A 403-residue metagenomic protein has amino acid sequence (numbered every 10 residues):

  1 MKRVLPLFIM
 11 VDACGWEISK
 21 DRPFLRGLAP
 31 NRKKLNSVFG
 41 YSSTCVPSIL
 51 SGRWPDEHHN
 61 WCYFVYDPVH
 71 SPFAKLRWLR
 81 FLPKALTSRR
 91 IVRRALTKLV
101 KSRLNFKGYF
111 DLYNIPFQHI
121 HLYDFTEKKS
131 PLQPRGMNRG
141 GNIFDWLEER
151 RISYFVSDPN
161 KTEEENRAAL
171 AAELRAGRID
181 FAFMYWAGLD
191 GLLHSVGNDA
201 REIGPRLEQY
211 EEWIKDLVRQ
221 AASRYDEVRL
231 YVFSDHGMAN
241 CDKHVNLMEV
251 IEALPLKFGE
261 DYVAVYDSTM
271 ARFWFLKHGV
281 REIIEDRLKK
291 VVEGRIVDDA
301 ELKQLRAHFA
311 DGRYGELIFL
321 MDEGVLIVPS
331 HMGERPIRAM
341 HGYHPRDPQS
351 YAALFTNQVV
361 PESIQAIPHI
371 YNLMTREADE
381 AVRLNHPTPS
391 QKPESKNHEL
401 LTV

Functional and structural regions predicted by a protein language model:
M1-Y41: Active-site-proximal N-terminal segment of extracellular/periplasmic enzymes that hydrolyze or transfer
L5-L7, I179-F183, R229: Residue-level preference for the first positions of well-ordered beta-strands
L7-V11, W16, Q209-V250: Metal-dependent active-site segment of extracytoplasmic phospho-/sulfohydrolases and closely related
R32-R53, N160-K161: Short, solvent-exposed turn/loop segments enriched in Gly/Ser/Thr/Pro and often Arg
R53-G197, R206-Q209, K289-E293, Y371-N385 (+1 more regions): His/Asp/Glu-rich, glycine-adjacent segments that coordinate divalent cations and/or stabilize oxyanion chemistry on
E227, M238-F275: Acidic/histidine-rich catalytic neighborhood
Y262-A381, V403: Active-site neighborhoods of enzymes that stabilize oxyanions during catalysis
R383-V403: Short, basic, low-complexity termini and linkers enriched in Ser/Thr/Gly/Pro that act as targeting/leader peptides
